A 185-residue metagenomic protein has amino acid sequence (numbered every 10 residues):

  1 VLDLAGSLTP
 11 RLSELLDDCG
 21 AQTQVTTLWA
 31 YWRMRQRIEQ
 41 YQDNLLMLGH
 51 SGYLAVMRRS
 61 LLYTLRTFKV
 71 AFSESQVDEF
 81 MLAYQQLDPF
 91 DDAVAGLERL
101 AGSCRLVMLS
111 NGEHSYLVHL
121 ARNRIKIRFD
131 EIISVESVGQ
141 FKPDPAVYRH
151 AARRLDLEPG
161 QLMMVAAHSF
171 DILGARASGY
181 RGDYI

Functional and structural regions predicted by a protein language model:
V1-D91: N-terminal helical cap/lid subdomain that shapes the substrate entry/recognition surface in HAD-like hydrolases
W29, R33, R128-G139: A short, structured active-site edge motif that brings together acidic residues
S73, I127-E131, P159-L162: Short acidic capping loops at alpha-helix termini that bridge into adjacent secondary structure
S75-N123, I132-V135: Substrate-recognition element of Asp-dependent hydrolases with the DxDx(T/V) motif
R105-V107, D130, Q161, R181: Structural signature of beta-strand start/N-cap positions in the alpha/beta core of ABC transporter nucleotide-binding
L109, Q140, M164-V165: Conserved SAM-binding loop
K142-D156, L173: Short loop-to-alpha-helix "cap/lid" segments that border enzyme active sites across diverse enzyme classes
G160-I185: Acidic, Mg2+-coordinating phosphoryl-transfer loop and its flanking beta/alpha structural elements, shared across
